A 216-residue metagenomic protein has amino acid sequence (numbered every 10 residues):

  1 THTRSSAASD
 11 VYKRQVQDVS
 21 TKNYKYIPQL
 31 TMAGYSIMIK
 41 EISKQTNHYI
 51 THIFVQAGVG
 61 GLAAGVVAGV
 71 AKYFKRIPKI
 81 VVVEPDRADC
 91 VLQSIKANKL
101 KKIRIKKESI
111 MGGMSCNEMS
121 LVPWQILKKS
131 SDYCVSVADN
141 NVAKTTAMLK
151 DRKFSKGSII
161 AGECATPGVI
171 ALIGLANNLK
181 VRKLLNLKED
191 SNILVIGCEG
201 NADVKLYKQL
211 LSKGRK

Functional and structural regions predicted by a protein language model:
T1-A8, Y12: Single conserved hydrophobic/aromatic residue that forms the stacking wall/gate of nucleotide- or nucleobase-binding
K13-R14, P78, D132, S158: A structural micro-motif
Q15-D18, V82, S136: Structural signal for conserved beta-strand scaffold positions within catalytic alpha/beta enzyme cores
Q17-Y26, N140-T145: Conserved Rossmann-fold dehydrogenase catalytic segment
D18, K101-E108, T146-D151: The feature captures the short pre-catalytic strand/loop hairpin that immediately precedes and shapes the active-site
T21, N141-V142, T166, G200-A202: Short, glycine-/Ser/Thr-/acidic-enriched flexible segments
K22-K129, R182-K216: Glycine-rich phosphate/pyrophosphate-binding loop at beta-loop-alpha junctions
M38, M119-K188: Active-site-adjacent helical/loop segments in soluble small-molecule enzymes
